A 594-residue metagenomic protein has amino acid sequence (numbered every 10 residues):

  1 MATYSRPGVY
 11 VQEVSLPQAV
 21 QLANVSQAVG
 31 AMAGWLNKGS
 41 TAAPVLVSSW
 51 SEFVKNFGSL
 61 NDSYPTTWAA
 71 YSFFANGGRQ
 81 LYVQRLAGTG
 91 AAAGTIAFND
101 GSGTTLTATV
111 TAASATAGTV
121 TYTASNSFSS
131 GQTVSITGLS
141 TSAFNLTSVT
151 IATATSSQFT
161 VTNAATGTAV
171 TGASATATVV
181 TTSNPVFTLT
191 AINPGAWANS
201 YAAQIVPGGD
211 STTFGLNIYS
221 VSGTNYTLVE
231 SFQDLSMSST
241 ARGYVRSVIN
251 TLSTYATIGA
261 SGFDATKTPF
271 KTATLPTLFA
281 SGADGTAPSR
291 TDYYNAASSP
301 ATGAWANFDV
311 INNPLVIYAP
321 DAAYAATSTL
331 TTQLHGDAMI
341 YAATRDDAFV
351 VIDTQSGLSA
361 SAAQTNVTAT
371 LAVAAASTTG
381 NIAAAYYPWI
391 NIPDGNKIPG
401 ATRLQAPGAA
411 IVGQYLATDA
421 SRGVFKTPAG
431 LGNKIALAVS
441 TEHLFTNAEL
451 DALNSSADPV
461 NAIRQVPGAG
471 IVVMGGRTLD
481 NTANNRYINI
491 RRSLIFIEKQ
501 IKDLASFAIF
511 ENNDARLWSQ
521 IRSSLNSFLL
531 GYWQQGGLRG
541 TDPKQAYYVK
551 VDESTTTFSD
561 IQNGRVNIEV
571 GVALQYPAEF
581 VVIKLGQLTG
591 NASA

Functional and structural regions predicted by a protein language model:
M1-A97, T213, V221-S222, G303-A594: Structured, hydrophobic secondary-structure cores that serve as assembly/anchoring elements
Q12-S15, G58, A87-T89, T95-G101 (+2 more regions): Charged, amphipathic alpha-helical segments
T104-T182, S239: Small/polar beta-strand repeat architecture
G118-V120, S157-F159, T212-L216, Y226 (+1 more regions): Hydrophobic residues embedded in beta-strands of well-ordered beta-sheets
N126-A154, N193-F214, N312, T344-D346: Ser/Thr/Gly-rich low-complexity blocks that favor extended beta-strand/coil architectures
G138, N163, A191-N193, D321: Residues on the solvent-exposed faces and adjacent turns of beta-rich solenoids used to engage binding targets
N184-Y255: Extended, Lys/Arg-rich, non-catalytic nucleic-acid recognition/anchoring regions of very large nucleic-acid-interacting
T266-A296, A301: Long, low-complexity, polar/charged, intrinsically disordered or flexibly structured peripheral segments
